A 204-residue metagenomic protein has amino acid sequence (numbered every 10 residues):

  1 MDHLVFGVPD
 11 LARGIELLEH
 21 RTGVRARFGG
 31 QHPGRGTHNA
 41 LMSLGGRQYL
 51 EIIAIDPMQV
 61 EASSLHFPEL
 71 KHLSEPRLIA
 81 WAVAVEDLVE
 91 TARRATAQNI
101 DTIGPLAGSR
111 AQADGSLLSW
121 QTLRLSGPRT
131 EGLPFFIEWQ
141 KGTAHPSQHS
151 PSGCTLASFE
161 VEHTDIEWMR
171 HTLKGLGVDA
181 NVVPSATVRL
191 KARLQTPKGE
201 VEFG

Functional and structural regions predicted by a protein language model:
M1, F6-R25, L44-G204: Glyoxalase I/VOC metalloenzyme domain signal
F28, R35-R47: N-terminal low-complexity or amphipathic/hydrophobic leaders
H32-R35, R110-Q112: A short beta-turn/loop motif at secondary-structure boundaries
